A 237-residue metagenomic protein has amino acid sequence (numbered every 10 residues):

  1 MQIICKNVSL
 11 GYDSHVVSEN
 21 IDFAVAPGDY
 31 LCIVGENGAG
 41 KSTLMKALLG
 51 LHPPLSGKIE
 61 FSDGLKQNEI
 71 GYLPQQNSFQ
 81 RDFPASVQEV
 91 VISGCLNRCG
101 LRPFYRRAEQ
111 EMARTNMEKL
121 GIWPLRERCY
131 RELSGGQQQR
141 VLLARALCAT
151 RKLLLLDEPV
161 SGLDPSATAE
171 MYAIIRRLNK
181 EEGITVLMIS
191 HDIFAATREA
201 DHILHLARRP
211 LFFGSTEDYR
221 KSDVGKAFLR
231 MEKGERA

Functional and structural regions predicted by a protein language model:
I3, V17-N20: Conserved structural motif at the start of ABC-family nucleotide-binding domains
P54-I70: Conserved ABC transporter NBD signature motif
R107-L125: Conserved ABC ATPase "signature" region
C129-L133, Q137: Conserved ABC ATPase signature
L154-E158: Catalytic Walker B motif of ABC-type/P-loop ATPase nucleotide-binding domains
S190-H191: H-loop/switch region of ABC-family ATPase nucleotide-binding domains
H202-S215: H-loop (His-switch) and adjacent beta-strand-loop-beta switch element of ABC-type ATPase nucleotide-binding domains
